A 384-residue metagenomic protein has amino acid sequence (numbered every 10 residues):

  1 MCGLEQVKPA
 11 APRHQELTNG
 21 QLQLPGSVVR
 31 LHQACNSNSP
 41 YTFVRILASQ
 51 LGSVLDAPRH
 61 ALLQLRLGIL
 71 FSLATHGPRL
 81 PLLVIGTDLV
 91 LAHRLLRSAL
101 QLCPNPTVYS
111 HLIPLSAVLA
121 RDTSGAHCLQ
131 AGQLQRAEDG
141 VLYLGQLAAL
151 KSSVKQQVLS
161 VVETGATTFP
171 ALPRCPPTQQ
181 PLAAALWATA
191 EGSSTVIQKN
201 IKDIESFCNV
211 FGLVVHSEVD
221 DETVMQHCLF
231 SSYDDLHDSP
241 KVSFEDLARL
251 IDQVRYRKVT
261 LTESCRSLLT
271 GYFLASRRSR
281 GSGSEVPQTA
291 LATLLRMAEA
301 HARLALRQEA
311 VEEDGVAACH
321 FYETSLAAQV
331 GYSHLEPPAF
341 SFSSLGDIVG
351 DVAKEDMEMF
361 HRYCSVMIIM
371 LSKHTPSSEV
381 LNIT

Functional and structural regions predicted by a protein language model:
M1-L51: Extended, charged/polar low-complexity intrinsically disordered regions
Q15, L67-L70, L80-G86, I113-S116 (+4 more regions): Short amphipathic alpha-helical segments embedded in low-complexity Lys/Glu-rich regions
H32, N36-S39, V44-R255, I369-I383: Conserved ASCE/P-loop NTPase catalytic core
N38-L47, S264-A275: Active-site-adjacent bridging/hinge elements
L55-D56, K258-T262, F273-S282: Structural recognition of short helix-loop-helix hairpins that underlie histone-fold modules
H60-Q64, A183, T262-E263, S284-E299 (+1 more regions): The conserved phosphate-sensing helix
R66-L73, L269-Y272, A290-A302, Y322: AAA+ P-loop ATPase catalytic core
R94, L269, R278-A290, R303-T384: C-terminal engagement/docking regions of AAA+ P-loop ATPases
